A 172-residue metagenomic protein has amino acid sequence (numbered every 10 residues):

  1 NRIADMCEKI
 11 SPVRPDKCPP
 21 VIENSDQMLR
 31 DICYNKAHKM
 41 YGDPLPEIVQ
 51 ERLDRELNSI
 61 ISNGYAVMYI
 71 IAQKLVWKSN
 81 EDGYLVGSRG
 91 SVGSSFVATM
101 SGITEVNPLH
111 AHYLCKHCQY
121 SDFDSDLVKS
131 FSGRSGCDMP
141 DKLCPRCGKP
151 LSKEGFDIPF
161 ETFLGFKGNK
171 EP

Functional and structural regions predicted by a protein language model:
N1-P172: Phosphodiester-processing cores and adjacent nucleic acid-binding clamps
